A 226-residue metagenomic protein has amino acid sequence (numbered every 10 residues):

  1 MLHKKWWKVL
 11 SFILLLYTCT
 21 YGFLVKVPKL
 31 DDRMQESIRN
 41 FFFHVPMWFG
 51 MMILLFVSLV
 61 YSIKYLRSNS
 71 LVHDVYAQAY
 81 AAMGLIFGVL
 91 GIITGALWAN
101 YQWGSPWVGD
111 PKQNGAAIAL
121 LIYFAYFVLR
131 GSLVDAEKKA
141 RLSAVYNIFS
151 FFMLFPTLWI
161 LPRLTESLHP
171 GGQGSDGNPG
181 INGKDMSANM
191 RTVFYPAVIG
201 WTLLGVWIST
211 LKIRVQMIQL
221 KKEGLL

Functional and structural regions predicted by a protein language model:
M1-L226: Polytopic transmembrane helical bundles with strong interfacial aromatic enrichment
